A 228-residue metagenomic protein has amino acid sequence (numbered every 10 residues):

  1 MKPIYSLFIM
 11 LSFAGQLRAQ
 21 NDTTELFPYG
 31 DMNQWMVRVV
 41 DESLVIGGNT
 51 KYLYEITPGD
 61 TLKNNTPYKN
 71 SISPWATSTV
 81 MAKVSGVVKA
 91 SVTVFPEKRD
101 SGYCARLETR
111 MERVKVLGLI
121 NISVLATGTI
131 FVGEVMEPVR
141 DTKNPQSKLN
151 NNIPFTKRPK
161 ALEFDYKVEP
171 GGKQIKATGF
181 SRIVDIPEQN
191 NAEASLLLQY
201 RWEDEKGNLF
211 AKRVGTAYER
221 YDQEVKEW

Functional and structural regions predicted by a protein language model:
M1-L26: Bacterial Sec-dependent N-terminal signal peptides
S6, Y166-P170, L198-W202: Generic secondary-structure microfeatures
L7-L11, V39, I175: A broad, structure-centric signal for solvent-exposed, well-ordered loop/edge residues that line or flank functional
Q20-E163, P187-R201, E205-W228: Aromatic (Trp/Tyr/Phe) and Gly/Pro-enriched flexible surface segments
Y166-D185: Short amphipathic, basic-aromatic surface patches that mediate peripheral association with negatively charged
